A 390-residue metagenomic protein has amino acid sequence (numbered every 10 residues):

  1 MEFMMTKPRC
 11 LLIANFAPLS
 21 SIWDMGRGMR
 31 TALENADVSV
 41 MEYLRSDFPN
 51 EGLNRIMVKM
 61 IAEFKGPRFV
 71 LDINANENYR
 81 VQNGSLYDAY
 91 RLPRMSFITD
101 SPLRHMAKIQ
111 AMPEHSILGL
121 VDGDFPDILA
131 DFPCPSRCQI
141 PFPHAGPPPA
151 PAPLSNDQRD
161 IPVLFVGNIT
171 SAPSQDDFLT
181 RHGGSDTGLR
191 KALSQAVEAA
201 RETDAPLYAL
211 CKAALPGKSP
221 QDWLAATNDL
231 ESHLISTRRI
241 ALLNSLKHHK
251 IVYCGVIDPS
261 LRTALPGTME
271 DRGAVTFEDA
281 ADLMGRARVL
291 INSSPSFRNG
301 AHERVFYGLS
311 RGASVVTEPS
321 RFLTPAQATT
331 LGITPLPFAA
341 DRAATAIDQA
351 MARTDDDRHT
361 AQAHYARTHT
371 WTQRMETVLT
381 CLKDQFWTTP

Functional and structural regions predicted by a protein language model:
M1-E2: Charged interaction scaffolds used for protein-protein
T6, N15-M25, P133-R298, P319-L323: Nucleotide-sugar donor-binding catalytic core of glycosyltransferases
C10-A17, W23-D131, P147-A152, F277-D279 (+3 more regions): Extended catalytic core of nucleotide-activated donor transferases of GT-like folds
C10-F16, D24-A36, V40-F48, A111-P113 (+3 more regions): Catalytic binding pocket for nucleotide-activated donors in carbohydrate/polymer assembly enzymes
E42, V70, M95-F97, I117-V121 (+3 more regions): Short, hydrophobic beta-strand segments that form beta-sheet elements in well-ordered domains
K65-G66, R91, K247-K250, R288 (+1 more regions): Residue-level detector of structured alpha->beta connecting loops
L92, S116, I161, H249 (+1 more regions): Residue-level detector of short, conserved catalytic/binding motifs and their immediate flanks
